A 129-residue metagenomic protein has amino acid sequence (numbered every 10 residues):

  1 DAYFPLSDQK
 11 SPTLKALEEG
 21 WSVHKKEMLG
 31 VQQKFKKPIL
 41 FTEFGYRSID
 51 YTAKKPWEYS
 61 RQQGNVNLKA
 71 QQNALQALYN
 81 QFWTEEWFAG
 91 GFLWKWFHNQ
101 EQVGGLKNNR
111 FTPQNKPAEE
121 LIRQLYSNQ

Functional and structural regions predicted by a protein language model:
D1-E19, K37-I49: Aromatic- and acid-rich polysaccharide-binding/catalytic face of secreted or lumenal carbohydrate-active enzymes
L6, V23, V31, V66 (+1 more regions): Extended aliphatic helical segments
L17-E27, L68-A77: Well-ordered, non-membrane alpha-helical segments in soluble/globular domains
E18-M28, T84-L93: Short secondary-structure transition/capping segments
H24-L40, Y79-T84: Short amphipathic alpha-helices and their capping/turn segments at secondary-structure boundaries
Q32-F44, I49, W87-H98: Aromatic-lined carbohydrate-recognition surfaces of secreted/lumenal glycan-active proteins
T52-Q63, L68-A77, Q81-Q129: Aromatic-rich peripheral "rim/lid" segments of glycoside hydrolase catalytic domains that contact and position glycan
